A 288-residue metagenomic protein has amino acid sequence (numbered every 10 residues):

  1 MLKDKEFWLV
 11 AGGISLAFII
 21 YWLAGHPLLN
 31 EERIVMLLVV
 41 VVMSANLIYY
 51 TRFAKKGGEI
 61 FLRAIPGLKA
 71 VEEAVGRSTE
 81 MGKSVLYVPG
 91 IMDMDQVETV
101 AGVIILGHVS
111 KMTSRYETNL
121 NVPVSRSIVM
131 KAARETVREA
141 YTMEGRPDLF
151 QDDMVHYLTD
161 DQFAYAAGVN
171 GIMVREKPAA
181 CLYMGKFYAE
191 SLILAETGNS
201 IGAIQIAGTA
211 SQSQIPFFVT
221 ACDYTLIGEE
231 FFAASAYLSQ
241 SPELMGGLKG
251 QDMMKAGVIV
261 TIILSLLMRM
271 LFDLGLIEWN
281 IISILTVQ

Functional and structural regions predicted by a protein language model:
M1-A11: N-terminal membrane topogenic signal
L16-I34: Transmembrane helix-loop junctions at the membrane interface of multipass transporters and ion channels
R63-E80, S84: Membrane-cytosol interface motif
T99-E117: Histidine-anchored nucleotide/phosphate-binding helix
K111-T113, I201-F218: Short, acidic/small-residue loops that bind anionic groups at enzyme active sites
M112-S114, T118-A166: Long, charge-dense
L158-E196: Soluble extracytoplasmic domains of inner/organellar membrane proteins
S213-I215, V219-Q288: C-terminal functional extensions of proteins
